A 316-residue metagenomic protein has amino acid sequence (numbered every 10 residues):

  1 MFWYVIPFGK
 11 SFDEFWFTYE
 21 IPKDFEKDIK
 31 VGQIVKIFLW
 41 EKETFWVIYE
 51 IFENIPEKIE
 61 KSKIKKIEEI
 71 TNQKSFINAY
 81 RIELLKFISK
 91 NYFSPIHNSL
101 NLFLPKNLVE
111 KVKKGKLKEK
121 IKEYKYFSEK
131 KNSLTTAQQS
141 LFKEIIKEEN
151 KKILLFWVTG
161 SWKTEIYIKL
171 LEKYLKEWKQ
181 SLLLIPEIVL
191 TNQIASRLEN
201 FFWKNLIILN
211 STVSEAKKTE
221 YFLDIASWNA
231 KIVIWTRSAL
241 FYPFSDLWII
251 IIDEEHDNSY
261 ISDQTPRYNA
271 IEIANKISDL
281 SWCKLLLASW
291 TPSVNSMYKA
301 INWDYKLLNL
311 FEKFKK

Functional and structural regions predicted by a protein language model:
M1-T291, S296-M297, I301-K315: Accessory, non-ATPase domains that flank or precede helicase/AAA+ motor cores in DNA-metabolism machines
